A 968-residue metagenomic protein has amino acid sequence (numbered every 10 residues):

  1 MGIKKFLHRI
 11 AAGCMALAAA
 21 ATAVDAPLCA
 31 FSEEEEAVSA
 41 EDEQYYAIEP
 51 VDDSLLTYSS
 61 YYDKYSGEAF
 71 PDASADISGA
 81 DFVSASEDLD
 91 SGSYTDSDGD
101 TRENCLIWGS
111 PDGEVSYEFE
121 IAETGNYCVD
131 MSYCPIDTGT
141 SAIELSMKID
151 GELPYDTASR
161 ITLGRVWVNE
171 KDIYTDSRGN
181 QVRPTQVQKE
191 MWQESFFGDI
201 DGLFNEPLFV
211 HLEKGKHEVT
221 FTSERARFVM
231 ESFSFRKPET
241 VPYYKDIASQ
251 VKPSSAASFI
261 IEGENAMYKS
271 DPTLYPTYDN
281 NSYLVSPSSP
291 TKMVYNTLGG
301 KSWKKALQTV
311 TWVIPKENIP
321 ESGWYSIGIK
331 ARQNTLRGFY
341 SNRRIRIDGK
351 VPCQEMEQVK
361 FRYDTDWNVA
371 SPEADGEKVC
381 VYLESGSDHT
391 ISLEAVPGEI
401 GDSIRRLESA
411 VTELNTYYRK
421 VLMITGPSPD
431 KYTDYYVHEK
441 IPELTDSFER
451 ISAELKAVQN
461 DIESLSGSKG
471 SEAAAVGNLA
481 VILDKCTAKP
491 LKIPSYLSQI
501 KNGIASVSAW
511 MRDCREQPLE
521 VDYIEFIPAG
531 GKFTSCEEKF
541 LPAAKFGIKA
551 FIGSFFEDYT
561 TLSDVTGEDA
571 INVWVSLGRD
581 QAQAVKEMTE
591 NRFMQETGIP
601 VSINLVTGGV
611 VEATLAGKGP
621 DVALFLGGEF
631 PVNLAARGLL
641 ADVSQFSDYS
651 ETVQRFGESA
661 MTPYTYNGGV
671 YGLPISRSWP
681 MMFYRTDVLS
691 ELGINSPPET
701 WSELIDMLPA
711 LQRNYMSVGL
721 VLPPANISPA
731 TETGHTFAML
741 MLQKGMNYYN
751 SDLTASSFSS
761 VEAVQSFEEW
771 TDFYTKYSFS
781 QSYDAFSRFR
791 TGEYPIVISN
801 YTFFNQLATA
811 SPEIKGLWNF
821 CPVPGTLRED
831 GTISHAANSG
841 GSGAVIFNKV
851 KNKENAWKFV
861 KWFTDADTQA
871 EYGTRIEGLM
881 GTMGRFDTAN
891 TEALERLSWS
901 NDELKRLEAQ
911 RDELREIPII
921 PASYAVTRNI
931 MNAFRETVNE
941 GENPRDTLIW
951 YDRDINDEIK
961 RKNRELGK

Functional and structural regions predicted by a protein language model:
E33-E525, S839: Extracytoplasmic
E123, E321, S811-G884, D912-R915 (+1 more regions): Extracytoplasmic/periplasmic substrate-recognition and gating elements
G467, K489, S495-Y496, Y523-F526 (+2 more regions): C-terminal capping/gating helix-and-loop segments adjacent to ligand/active sites or protein-protein/ligand interfaces
K549-G567, F630-M681, I705, E762 (+2 more regions): Hinge/lid segment of periplasmic solute-binding proteins
T566-R579, F593, I599-N604, V622 (+2 more regions): Short, well-ordered beta-strand elements
N591-S659, P663, D687-E699, E793-I796 (+3 more regions): Extracytoplasmic "Venus flytrap"/periplasmic binding protein-like
Y666-I675, P680, I705-S756, E762-A763 (+1 more regions): Extracytoplasmic/periplasmic solute-binding protein
D752-S782, V823: Glycine-centered hinge/linker elements that transmit conformational signals in sensory and ligand-binding systems
